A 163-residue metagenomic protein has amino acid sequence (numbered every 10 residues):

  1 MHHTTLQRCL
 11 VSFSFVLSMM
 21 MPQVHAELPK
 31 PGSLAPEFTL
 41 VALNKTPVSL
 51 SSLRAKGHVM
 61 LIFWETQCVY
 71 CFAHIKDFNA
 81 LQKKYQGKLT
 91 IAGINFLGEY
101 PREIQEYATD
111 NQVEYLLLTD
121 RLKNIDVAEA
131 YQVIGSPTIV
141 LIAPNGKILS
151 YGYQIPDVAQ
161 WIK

Functional and structural regions predicted by a protein language model:
M1-T5: N-terminal secretory signal peptides that target proteins for export/translocation
C9-M20: Bacterial N-terminal signal peptides
H25-S51: N-terminal "domain-start" segment that seeds a small globular fold
L34, G57, I134-S136: Short, small/polar residue-rich loop motifs at catalytic or cofactor-binding pockets
S51-F72: Short active-site neighborhood of thiol/selenol oxidoreductases, capturing the structured segment around
F72-N111, L122-V127: Structural microenvironment flanking redox-active thiols in thiol-disulfide oxidoreductases
D110-V113, D120-I162: Thiol/disulfide oxidoreductase modules built on the thioredoxin-like
